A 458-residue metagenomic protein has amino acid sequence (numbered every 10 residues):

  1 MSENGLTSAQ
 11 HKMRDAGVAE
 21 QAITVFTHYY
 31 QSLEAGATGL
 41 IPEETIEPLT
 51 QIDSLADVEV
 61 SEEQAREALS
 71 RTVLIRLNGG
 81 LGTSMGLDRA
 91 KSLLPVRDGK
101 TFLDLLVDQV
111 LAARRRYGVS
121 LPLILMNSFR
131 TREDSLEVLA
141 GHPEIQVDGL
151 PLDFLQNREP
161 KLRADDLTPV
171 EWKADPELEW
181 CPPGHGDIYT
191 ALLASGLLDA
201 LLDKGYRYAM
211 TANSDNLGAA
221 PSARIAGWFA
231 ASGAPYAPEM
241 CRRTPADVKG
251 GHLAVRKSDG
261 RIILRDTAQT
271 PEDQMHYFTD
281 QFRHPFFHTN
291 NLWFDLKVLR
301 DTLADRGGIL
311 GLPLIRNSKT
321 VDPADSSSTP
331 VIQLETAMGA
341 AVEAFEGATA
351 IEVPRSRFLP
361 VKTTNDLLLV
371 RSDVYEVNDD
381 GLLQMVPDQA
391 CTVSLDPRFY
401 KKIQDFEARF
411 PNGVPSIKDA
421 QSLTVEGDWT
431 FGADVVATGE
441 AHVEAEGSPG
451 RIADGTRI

Functional and structural regions predicted by a protein language model:
M1-V73, G227-I458: Left-handed beta-helix
S2-L152, K161, W172-P182, G186-Y189 (+6 more regions): N-terminal glycine-rich phosphate-binding loop and ensuing alpha1 helix
I75, L94, I124, D153-L155 (+5 more regions): Hydrophobic/aromatic beta-strand patches that form the interior of the parallel beta-sheet core in alpha/beta enzyme
N78-G79, S214, L296, T364: Residues immediately flanking
F102-L106, N213, Y236-P238, R457-I458: Extended, hydrophobic alpha-helical segments in both membrane/secreted and soluble proteins
R114-G118, K204-G205, F345: A structural signal for short coil/turn segments at secondary-structure junctions
S120, E137-A209, N213-L296, R300-D305: Conserved core of the sugar-phosphate nucleotidyltransferase
P122-T131, S214-N216, R355-L359, T363: Conserved short loop/turn motifs at secondary-structure junctions
